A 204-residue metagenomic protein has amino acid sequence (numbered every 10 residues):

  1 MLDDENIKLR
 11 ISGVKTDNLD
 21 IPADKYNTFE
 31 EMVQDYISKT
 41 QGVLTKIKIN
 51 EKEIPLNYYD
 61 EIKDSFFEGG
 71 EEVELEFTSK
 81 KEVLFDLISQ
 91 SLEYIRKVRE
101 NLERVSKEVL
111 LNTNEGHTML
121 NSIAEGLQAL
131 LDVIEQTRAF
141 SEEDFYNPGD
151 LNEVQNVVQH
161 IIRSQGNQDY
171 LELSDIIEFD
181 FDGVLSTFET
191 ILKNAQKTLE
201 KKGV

Functional and structural regions predicted by a protein language model:
M1-I7: Intrinsically disordered, low-complexity acidic/proline-rich regions of large eukaryotic scaffold proteins
L9-S12, G203-V204: Conserved mid-sequence domains
S12-N27: Short, contiguous acidic and Ser/Thr-rich linear segments
D24-T40: Short amphipathic, charge-patterned alpha-helical segments
I37-A139: Long amphipathic alpha-helical segments with strong coiled-coil/leucine-zipper propensity
I88-S91, L120-I123, N147, L151-V154 (+1 more regions): Hydrophobic packing residues in well-ordered alpha-helices of helical domains and bundles
L130-P148, A195-L199: Short, solvent-exposed, charged loop/turn and helix-capping segments that join or cap alpha-helices on peripheral
N152, N156-V204: Alpha-helical oligomerization segments
